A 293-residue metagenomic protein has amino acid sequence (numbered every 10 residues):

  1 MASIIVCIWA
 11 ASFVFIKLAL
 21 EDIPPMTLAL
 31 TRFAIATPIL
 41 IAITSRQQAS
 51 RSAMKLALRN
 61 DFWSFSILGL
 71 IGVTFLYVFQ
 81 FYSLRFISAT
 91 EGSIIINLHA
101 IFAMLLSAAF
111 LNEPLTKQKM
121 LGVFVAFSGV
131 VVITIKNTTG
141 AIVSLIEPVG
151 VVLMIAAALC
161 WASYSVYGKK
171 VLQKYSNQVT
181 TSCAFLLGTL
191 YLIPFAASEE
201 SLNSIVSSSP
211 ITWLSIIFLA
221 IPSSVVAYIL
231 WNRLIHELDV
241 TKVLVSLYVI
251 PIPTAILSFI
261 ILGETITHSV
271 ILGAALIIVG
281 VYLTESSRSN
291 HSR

Functional and structural regions predicted by a protein language model:
M1-T27, V143-K170, L190-L192, S292-R293: Glycine-/small-residue-enriched transmembrane alpha-helix faces in small-molecule transporters and effluxers
C7, S12, I35-I39, I95-A109 (+6 more regions): Alpha-helical transmembrane segments of compact multi-pass small-molecule transporters, enriched in specific families
C7-I8, S12-F13, I41-I96, V132 (+1 more regions): Specific transmembrane alpha-helical segments of multi-pass solute transporters/efflux pumps, especially DMT/EamA
D22-F75, A100-A103, C160-Y167, T181-E200 (+2 more regions): Transmembrane alpha-helices of multi-pass small-molecule transport proteins
D22-M26, L30, A57-F62, I135-C160 (+2 more regions): Juxtamembrane helix-entry segments on the extracytoplasmic side of multipass membrane proteins
A29-T31, Y77, E91-L98, Y167-T189 (+1 more regions): Helix-helix packing/entry segments at the starts of transmembrane helices
L40, L106, L115-N137, Y248 (+2 more regions): Hydrophobic transmembrane alpha-helices of multi-pass small-molecule transport proteins
D61-I67, L115-S128, Y175-A184: Cytoplasmic-side transmembrane-helix entry/capping segments in multi-pass membrane proteins
